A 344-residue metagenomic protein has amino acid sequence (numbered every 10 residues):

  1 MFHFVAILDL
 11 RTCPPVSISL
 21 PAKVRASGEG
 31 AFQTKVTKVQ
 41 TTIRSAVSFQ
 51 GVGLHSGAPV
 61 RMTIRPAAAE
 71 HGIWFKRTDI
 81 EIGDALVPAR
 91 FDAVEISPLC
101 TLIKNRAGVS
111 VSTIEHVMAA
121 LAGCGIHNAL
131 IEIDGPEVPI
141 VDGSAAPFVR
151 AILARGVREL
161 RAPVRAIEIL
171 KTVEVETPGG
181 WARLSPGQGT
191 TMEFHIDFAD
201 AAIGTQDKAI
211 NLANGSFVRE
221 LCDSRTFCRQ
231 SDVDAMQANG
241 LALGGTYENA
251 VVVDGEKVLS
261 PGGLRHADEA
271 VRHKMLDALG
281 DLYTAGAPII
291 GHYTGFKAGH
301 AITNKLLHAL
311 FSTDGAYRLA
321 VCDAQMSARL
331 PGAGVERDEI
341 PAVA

Functional and structural regions predicted by a protein language model:
H3-F4, L8-L10: Short hydrophobic targeting helices and cationic amphipathic motifs that mediate membrane/organellar targeting
F4, V16-I18: Helix-centric, low-specificity signal for extended rod-like, repetitive segments
I18-V24, G28-H127, E132-A344: C-terminal regulatory domains involved in ligand/effector binding and gene-expression control
